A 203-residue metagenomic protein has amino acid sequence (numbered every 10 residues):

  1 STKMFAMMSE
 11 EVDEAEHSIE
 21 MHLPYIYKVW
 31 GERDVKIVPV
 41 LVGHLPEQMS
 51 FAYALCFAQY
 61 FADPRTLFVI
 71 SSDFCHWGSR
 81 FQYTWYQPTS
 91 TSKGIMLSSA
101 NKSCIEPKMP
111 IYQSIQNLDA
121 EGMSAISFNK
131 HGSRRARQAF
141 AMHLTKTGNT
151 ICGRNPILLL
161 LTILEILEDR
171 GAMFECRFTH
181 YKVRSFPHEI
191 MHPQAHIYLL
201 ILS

Functional and structural regions predicted by a protein language model:
S1-R65, G78-S203: Flexible, D/E/H-enriched segments
F68-I70: Residue-level marker for buried hydrophobic side chains located in beta-strands that build the well-ordered beta-sheet
F74: Active-site metal-binding loops of divalent metal-dependent hydrolases
